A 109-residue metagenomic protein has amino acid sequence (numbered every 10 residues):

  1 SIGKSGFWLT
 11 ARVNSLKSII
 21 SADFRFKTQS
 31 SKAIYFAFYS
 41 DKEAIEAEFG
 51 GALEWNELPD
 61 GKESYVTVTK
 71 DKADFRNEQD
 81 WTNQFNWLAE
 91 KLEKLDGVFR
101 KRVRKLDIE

Functional and structural regions predicted by a protein language model:
S1-K72: Polyanion-binding interface signature
E43-E48, K72-E109: Ampiphathic alpha-helical segments that act as solvent-exposed interaction surfaces
